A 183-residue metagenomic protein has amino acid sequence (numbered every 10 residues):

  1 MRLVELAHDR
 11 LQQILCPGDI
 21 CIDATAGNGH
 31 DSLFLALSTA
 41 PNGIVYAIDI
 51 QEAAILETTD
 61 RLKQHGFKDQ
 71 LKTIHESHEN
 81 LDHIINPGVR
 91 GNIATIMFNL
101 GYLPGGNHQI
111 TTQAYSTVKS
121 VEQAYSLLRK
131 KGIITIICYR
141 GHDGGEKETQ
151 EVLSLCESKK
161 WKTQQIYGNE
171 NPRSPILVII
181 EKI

Functional and structural regions predicted by a protein language model:
M1-A24, H30-L33, L37: S-adenosyl-L-methionine
C16, T39-A40, F67, L128-K130: Helix-to-beta-strand junctions that scaffold the AdoMet/dcAdoMet cofactor pocket in Class I SAM-dependent enzymes
D19, G43, G132: Glycine-centered, small-residue-biased loops immediately flanking beta-strands in adenine/cofactor-binding cores
T25, S120, L127-C138: Conserved beta-strand signature within the Rossmann-like core of class I S-adenosyl-L-methionine
I44-D49: Conserved SAM-binding motif I beta-strand of class I
I55-N92: S-adenosyl-L-methionine
F98-S120: Mobile active-site "lid"/loop adjacent to the S-adenosyl-L-methionine
H142-I183: Class I S-adenosyl-L-methionine
